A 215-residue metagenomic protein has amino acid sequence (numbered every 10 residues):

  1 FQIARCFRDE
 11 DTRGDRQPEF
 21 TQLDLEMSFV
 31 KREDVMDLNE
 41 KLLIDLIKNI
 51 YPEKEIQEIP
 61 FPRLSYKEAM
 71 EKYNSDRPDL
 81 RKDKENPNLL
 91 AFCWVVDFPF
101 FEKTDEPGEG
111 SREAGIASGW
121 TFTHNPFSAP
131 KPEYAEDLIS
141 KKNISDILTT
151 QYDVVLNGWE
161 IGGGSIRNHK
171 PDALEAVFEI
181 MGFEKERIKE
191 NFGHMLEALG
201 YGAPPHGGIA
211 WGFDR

Functional and structural regions predicted by a protein language model:
F1-R215: Class II aminoacyl-tRNA synthetase catalytic cores and aaRS-like
